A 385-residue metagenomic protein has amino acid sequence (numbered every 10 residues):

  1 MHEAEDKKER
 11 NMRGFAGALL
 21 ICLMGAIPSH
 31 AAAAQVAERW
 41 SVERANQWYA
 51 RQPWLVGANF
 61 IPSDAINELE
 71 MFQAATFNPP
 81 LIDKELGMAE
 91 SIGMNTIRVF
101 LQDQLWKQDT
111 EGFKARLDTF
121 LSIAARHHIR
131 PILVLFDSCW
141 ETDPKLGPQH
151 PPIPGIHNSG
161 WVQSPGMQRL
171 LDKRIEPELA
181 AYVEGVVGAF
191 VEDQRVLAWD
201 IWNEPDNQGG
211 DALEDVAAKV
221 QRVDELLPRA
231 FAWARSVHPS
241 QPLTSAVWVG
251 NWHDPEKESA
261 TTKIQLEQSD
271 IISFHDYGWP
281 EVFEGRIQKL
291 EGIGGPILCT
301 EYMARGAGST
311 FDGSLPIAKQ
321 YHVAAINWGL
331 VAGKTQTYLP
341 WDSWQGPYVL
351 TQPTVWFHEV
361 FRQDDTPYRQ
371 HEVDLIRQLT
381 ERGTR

Functional and structural regions predicted by a protein language model:
M1-M12: N-terminal secretory signal peptides that target proteins for export/translocation
G17-A26: Bacterial N-terminal signal peptides
A31-A34: Boundary at the C-terminal end of the N-terminal hydrophobic targeting segment
V36-S269, H275, P280, I293 (+7 more regions): Active-site mouth of glycoside hydrolases
V282-E284: Active-site-adjacent beta->alpha loops and helix N-cap segments on the catalytic face of soluble alpha/beta enzymes
I287, G308-Q320, T337-Q345: Histidine/acidic-residue-rich catalytic or RNA/ligand-binding cores of hydrolases and nuclease-related proteins
H371-R385: Carbohydrate-binding surfaces of carbohydrate-active enzymes
